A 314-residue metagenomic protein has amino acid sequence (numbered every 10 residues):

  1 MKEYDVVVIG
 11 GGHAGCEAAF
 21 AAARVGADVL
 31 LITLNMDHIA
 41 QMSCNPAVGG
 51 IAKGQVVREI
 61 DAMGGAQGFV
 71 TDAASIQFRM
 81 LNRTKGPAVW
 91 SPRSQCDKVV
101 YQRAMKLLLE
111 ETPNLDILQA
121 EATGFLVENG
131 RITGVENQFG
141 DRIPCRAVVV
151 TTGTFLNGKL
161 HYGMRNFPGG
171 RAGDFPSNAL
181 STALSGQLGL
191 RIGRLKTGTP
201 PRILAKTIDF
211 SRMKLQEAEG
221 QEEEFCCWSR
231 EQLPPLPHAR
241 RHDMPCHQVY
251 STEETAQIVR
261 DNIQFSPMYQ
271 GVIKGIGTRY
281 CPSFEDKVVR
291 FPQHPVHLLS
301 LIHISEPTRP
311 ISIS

Functional and structural regions predicted by a protein language model:
K2-A14: Beta1/beta-strand and adjacent pyrophosphate-binding region of the FAD-binding site in flavoprotein oxidoreductases
D5, T133, R146: Conserved acidic residues
V8, A18, I132-T133: Conserved phosphate-binding elements of NTP-dependent enzyme cores
F20-E128, F139, A147, T151-P168 (+4 more regions): Conserved N-terminal/central alpha/beta ligand/cofactor-binding core
G134-Q138: Short beta-strand segments that buttress and anchor functional surface loops
I143: Short, surface-exposed linear motifs at loops/turns and structural transition points
I263-L301, S305: C-terminal catalytic lobe of FAD-dependent flavoproteins
I302-S314: Single conserved hydrophobic/aromatic residue that forms the stacking wall/gate of nucleotide- or nucleobase-binding
